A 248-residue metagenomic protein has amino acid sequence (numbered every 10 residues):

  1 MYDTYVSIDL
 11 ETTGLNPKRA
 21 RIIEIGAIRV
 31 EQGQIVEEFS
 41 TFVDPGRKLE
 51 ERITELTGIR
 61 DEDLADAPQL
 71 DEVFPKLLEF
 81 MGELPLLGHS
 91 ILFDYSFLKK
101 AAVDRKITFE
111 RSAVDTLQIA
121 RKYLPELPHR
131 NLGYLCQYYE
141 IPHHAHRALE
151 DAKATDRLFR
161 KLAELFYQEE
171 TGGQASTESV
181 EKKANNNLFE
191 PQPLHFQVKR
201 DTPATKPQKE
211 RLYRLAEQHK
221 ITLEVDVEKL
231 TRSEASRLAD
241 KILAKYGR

Functional and structural regions predicted by a protein language model:
M1-S112, P125-H146, G172, K183-A184: Conserved non-catalytic scaffold segment of RNase H-like nuclease domains
T12-G14, Q118, A154: Short, glycine/acidic-enriched loop or turn micro-motifs at the edges of active sites
A101-D104, K122, Y138, K161-L165 (+1 more regions): Active-site catalytic microenvironments for nucleophilic, acid-base chemistry
D115-P125: Short, flexible loop segments at boundaries between secondary-structure elements
A148-K161: Acidic, divalent-metal-coordinating active-site segment for phosphoryl/phosphodiester hydrolysis, typified by short
L158-R248: Acidic two-metal-ion nuclease catalytic site recognized across multiple nuclease folds, prominently DnaQ/RNase D-T
